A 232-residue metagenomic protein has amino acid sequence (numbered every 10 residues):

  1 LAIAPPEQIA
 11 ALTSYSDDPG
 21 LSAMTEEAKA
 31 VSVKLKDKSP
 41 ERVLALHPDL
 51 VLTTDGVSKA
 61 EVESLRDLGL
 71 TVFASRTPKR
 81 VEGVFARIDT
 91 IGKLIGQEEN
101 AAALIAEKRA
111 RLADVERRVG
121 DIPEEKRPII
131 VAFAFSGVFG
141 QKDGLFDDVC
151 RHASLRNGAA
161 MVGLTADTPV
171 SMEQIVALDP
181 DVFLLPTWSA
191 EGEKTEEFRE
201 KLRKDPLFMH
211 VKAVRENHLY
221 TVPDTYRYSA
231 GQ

Functional and structural regions predicted by a protein language model:
L1, Y15-D18, V51-L52, G56-K59 (+5 more regions): Solvent-exposed loop/turn segments at secondary-structure junctions within structured extracellular/periplasmic domains
L1-L46, L50-G56, G158: A short, structured surface patch at a secondary-structure boundary
P5, E27, L68-G69, A153 (+1 more regions): Short, structured coil segments at secondary-structure junctions
T13, L145-D167, T187, E216: His/Asp/Glu-enriched short active-site or ligand-binding loop at hydrolase and phosphoryl-transfer sites
V31-E41, P78, G163-M172: Short helix-initiation/N-cap motifs at beta->coil->alpha
S39-H47, L68, P169-D179: Short helices/loops that flank or line small-molecule/ion binding pockets
V57-D67, L185-L202: A ligand-binding cleft/hinge motif common to bilobed small-molecule-binding domains
A60-V138, A159-A160, V214-Q232: Extracytoplasmic substrate-binding proteins
